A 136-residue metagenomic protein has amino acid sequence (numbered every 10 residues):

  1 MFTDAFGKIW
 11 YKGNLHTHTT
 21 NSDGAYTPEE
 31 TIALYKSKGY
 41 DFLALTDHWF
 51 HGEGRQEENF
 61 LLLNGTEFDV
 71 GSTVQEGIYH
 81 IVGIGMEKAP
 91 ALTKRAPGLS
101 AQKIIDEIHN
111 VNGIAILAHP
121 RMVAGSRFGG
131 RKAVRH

Functional and structural regions predicted by a protein language model:
F2-H136: A metal-dependent hydrolase metal-coordination microenvironment
